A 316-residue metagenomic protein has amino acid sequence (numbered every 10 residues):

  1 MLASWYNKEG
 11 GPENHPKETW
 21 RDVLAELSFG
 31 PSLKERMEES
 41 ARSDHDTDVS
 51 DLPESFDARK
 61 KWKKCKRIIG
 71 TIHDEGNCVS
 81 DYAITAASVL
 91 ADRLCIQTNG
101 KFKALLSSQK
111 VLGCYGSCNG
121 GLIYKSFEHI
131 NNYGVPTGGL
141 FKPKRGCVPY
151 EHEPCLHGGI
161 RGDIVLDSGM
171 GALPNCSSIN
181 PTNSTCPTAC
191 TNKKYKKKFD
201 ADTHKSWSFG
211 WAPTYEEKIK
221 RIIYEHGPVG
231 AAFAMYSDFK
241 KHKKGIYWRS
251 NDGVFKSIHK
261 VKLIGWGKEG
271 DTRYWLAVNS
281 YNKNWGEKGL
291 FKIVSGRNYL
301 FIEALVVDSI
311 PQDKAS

Functional and structural regions predicted by a protein language model:
M1-S316: Catalytic-core signature of thiol
